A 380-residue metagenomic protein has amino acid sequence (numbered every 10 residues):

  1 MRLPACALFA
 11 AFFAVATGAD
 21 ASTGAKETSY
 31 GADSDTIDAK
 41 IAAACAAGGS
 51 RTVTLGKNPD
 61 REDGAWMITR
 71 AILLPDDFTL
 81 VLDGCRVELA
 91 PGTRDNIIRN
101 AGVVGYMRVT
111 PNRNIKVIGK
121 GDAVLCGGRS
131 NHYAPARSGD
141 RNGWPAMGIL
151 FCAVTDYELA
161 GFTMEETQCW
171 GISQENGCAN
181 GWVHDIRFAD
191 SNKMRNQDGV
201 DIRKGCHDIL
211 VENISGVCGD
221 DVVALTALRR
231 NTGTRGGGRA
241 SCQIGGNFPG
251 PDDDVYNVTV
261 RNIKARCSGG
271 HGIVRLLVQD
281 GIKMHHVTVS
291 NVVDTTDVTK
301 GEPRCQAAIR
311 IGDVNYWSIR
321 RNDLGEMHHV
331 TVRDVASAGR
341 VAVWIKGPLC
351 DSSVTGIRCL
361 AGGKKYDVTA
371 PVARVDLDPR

Functional and structural regions predicted by a protein language model:
M1-P4: Positively charged n-region of N-terminal signal peptides that target proteins for export
C6-A16: Bacterial N-terminal signal peptides
A21-R380: Extracellular/periplasmic carbohydrate-active domains that bind, remodel, or depolymerize complex polysaccharides
